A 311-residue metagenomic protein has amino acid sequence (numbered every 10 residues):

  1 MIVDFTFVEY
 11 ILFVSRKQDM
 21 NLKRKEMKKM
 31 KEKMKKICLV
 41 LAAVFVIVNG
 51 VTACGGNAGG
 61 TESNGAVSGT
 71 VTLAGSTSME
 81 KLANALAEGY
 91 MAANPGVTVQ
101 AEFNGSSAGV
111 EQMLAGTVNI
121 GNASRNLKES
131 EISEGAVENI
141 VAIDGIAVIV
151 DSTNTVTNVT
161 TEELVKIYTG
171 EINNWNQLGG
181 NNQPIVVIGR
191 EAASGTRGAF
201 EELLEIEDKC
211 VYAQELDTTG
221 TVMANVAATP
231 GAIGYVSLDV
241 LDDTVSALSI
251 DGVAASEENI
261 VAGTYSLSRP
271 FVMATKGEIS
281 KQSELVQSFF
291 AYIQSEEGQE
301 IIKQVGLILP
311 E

Functional and structural regions predicted by a protein language model:
I2-K29: Short, Lys/Arg-enriched N-terminal segments with co-localized hydrophobic residues within the first ~10-30 amino acids
K31-L41: Bacterial N-terminal signal peptides that target proteins for export
A42-I47: Hydrophobic helical h-region of N-terminal Sec-dependent signal peptides in bacterial secretory/periplasmic proteins
G50-A53: C-terminal motif of bacterial Sec signal peptides marking the signal peptidase cleavage site
G55-E311: Exported/periplasmic ABC-transporter solute-binding proteins
